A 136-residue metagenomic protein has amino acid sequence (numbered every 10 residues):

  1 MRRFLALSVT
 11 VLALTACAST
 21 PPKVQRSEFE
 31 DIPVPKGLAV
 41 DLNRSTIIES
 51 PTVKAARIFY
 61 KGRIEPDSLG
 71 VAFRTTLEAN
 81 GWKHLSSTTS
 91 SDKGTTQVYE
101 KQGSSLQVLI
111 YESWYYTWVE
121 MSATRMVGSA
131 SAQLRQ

Functional and structural regions predicted by a protein language model:
M1-S8: Bacterial N-terminal signal peptides that target proteins for export
S8-T10, K23: Detector for intrinsically disordered, low-structure N-terminal pre-sequences
A13-A16: C-terminal motif of bacterial Sec signal peptides marking the signal peptidase cleavage site
A18-Q136: An acidic-aromatic pocket/loop used at catalytic or ligand-binding sites
